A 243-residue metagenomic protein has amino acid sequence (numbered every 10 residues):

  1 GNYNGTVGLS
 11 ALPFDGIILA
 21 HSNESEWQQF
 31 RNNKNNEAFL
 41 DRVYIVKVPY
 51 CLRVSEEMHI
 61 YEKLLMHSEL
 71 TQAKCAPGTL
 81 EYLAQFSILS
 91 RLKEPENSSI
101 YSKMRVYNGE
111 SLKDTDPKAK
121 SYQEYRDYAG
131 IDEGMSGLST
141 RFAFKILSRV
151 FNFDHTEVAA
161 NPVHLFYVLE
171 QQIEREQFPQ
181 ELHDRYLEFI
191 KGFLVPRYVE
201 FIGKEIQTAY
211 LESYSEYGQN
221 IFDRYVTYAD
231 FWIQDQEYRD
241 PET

Functional and structural regions predicted by a protein language model:
G1-Q72, L89: Canonical AAA+ ATPase core
N2, E24-W27, R42, V46-P49 (+6 more regions): Conserved, well-folded catalytic cores of nucleic-acid-processing and energy-transducing macromolecular machines
N23-R31, P49-C51, H67-L70, F86-S98 (+4 more regions): Short, charged low-complexity intrinsically disordered segments located at boundaries of structured domains
Q28-F39, A73-K74, P95-M104, D116-G130 (+3 more regions): Short, Lys/Arg-enriched charge-dense amphipathic segments
N36, R53, C75-A76, M135-S139 (+2 more regions): General structural signal for secondary-structure boundaries
L52-L147, F151: Conserved AAA+ ATPase small/helical "lid" subdomain
S148-T243: Terminal-proximal interaction/regulatory segments of ATP-powered molecular machines
